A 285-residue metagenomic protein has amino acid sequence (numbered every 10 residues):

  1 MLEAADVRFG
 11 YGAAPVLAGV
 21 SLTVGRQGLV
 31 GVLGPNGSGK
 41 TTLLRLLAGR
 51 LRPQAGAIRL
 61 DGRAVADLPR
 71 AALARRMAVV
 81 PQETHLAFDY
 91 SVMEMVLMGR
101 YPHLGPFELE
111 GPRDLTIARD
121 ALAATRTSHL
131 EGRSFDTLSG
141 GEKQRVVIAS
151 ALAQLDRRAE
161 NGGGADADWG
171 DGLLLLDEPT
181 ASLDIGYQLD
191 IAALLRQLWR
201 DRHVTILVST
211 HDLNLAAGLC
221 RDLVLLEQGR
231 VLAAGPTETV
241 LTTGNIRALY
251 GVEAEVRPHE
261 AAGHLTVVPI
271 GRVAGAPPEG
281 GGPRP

Functional and structural regions predicted by a protein language model:
L33-P35: The feature captures the beta-strand-to-loop junction immediately N-terminal to the Walker
A48: Helix-to-loop junction immediately C-terminal to a conserved catalytic motif
G56-A64, L73: Conserved ABC transporter NBD signature motif
P112-L130, G162-D168: Conserved ABC ATPase "signature" region
E160-A167, L174-E178: Catalytic Walker B motif of ABC-type/P-loop ATPase nucleotide-binding domains
T243, R247-P285: ABC ATPase nucleotide-binding domains
